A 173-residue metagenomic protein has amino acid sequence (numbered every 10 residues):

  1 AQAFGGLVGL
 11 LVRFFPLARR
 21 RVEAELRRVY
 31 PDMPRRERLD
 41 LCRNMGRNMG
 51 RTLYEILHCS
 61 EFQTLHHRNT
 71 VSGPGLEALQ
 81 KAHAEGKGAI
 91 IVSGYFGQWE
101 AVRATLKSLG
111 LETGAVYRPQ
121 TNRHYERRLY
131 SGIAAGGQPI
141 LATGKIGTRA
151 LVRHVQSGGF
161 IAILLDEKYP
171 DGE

Functional and structural regions predicted by a protein language model:
A1-S93, E126-Y130, A135-G137: Membrane-anchoring hydrophobic helices of lipid-metabolizing enzymes
S60-E173: Soluble catalytic domains of membrane acyltransferases
